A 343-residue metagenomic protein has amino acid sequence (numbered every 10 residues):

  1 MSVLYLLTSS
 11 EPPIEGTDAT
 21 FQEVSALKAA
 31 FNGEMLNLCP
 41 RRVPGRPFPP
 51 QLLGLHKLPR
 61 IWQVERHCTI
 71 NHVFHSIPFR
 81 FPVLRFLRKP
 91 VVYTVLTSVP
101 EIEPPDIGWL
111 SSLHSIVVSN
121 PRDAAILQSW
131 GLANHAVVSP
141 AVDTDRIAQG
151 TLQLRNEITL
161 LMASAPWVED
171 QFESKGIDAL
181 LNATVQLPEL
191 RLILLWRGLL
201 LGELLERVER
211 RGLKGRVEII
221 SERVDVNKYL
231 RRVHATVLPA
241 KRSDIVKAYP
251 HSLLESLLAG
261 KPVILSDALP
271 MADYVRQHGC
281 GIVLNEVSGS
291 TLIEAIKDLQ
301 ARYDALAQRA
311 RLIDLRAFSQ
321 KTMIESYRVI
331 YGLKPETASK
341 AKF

Functional and structural regions predicted by a protein language model:
V73-F79, V95-S98: Short His-centered aromatic/hydrophobic patch
E103-P105, Q128-S129, A141-E157: Acidic anion/phosphate-binding donor-loop and adjacent secondary structure in glycosyltransferase catalytic cores
L152-K175, L181-T184, L238: Conserved donor-binding/catalytic core segment of Leloir-type glycosyltransferases
Q171-K175, L238-L254, A272-D273: Nucleotide-sugar-dependent
G202-V224: Nucleotide-activated donor-binding/catalytic signature segment of Leloir-type glycosyltransferases, i.e., the conserved
L238, L258-L265: Short hydrophobic beta-strand element within catalytic cores of glycosyltransferases and related nucleotide-activated
Q277-H278, I282-G289, I296-Y303: Conserved acidic donor-binding segment of nucleotide-sugar-dependent glycosyltransferases
V287-S288, A301-G332, E336: A charged, aromatic-enriched C-terminal amphipathic alpha-helix characteristic of glycosyltransferases across folds
